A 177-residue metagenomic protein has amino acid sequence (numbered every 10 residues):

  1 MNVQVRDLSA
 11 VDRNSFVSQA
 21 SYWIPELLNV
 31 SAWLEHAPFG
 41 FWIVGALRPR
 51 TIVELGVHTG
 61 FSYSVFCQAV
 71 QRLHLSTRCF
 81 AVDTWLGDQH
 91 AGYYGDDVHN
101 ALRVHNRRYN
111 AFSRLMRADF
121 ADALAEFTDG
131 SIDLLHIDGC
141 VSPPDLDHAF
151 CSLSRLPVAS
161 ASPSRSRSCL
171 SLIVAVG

Functional and structural regions predicted by a protein language model:
M1-S31: Rossmann-like AdoMet
W23-E26, V30, A37-G177: S-adenosylmethionine/decaboxylated-SAM
